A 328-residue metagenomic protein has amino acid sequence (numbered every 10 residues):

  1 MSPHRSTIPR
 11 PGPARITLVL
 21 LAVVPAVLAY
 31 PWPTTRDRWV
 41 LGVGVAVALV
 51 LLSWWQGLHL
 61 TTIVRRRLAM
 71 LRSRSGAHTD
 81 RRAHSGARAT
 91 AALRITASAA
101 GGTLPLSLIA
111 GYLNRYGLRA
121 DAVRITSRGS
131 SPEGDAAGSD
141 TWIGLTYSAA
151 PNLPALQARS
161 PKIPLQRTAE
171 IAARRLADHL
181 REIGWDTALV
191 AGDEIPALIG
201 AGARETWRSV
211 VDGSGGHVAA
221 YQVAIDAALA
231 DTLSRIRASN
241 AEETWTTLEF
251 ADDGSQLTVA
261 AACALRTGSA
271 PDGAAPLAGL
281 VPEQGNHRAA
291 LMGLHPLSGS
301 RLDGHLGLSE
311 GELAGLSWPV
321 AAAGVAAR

Functional and structural regions predicted by a protein language model:
M1-G76: N-terminal alpha-helical membrane-insertion module
R10-T17, H59, P105, Y116 (+4 more regions): Alpha-helix initiation/capping motif
V19, V23-V27, V40-V50, L60 (+11 more regions): Extended aliphatic helical segments
G42-G134: N-terminal topogenic membrane-targeting module
A87-A91, R119-D121, S139-T141, H217 (+1 more regions): Residues at beta-strand starts and edge strands
A99-G184: An amphipathic, basic-hydrophobic helix/alpha-beta surface used to engage anionic, phosphate-rich ligands or surfaces
T146-A149, L153-R328: Membrane-proximal, solvent-exposed terminal domains/tails of membrane-associated proteins
